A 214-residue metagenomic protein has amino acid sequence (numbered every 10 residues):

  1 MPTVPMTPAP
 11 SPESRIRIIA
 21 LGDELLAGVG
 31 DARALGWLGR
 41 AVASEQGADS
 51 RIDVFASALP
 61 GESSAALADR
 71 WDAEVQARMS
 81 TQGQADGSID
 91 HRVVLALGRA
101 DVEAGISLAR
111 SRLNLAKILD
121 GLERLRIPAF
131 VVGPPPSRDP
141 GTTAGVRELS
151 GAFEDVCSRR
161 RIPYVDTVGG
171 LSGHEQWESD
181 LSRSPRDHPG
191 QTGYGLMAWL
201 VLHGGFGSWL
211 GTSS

Functional and structural regions predicted by a protein language model:
M1-P60, A65, R70-S80, Q84-A85: Serine-esterase "nucleophile elbow" of acetyl-processing enzymes
P2, P136-S214: Catalytic His-Asp segment of secreted/periplasmic serine-dependent ester chemistry enzymes
R17, H91-V94, P128: Structural motif
V29-R33, G105-A109, P140-G145: Short, solvent-exposed loop/turn segments at secondary-structure boundaries
S57-E62, L95-V102: Cell-envelope and extracellular/periplasmic
A77-D90, L125-R126, S208-L210: Glycine-rich phosphate-binding loop signature in dinucleotide/nucleotide-binding domains
A96-A100, I118-E148: Active-site segments of SGNH/GDSL-like serine hydrolases that catalyze O-acetyl group transfer/hydrolysis on lipids
L108-K117, G145-G151: Charged helix-capping and loop-helix junction motifs
